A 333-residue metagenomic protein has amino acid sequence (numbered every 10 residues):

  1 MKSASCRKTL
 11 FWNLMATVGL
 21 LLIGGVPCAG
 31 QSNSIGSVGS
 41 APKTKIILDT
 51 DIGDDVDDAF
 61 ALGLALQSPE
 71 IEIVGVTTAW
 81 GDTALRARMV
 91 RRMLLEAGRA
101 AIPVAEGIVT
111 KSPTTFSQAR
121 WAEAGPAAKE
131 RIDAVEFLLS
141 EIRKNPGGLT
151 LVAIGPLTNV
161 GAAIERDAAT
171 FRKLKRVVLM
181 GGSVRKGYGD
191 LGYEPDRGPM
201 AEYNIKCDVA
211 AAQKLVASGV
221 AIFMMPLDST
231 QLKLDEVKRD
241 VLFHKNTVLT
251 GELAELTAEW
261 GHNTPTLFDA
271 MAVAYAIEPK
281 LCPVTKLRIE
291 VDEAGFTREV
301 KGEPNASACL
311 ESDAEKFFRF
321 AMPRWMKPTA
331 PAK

Functional and structural regions predicted by a protein language model:
M1-K8: N-terminal secretory signal peptides that target proteins for export/translocation
K2, N13-A16, P323-K327: Position-driven detector of the extreme protein N-terminus
T9, L14-M15, N145, R172: Generic hydrophobic-segment detector
W12-G25: Bacterial N-terminal signal peptides
C28-K333: N-terminal acidic, glycine/proline-rich low-complexity segments
